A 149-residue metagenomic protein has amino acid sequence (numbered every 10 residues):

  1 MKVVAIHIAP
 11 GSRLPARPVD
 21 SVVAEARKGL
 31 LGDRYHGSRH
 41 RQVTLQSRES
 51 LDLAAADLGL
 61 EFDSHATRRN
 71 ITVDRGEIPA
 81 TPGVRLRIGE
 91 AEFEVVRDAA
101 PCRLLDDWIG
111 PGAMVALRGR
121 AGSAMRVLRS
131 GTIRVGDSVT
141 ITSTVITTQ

Functional and structural regions predicted by a protein language model:
M1-Q149: Metal-cofactor-dependent catalytic cores
